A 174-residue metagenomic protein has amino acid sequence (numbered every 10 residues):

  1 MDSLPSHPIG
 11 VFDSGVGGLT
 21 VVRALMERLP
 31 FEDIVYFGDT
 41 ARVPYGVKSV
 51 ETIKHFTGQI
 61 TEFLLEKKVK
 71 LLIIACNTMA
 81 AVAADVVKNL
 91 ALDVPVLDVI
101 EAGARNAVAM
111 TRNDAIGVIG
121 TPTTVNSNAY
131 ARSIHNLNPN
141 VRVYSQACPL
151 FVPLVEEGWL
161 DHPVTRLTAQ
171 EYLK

Functional and structural regions predicted by a protein language model:
M1-K174: Non-catalytic structural scaffold of enzyme domains
